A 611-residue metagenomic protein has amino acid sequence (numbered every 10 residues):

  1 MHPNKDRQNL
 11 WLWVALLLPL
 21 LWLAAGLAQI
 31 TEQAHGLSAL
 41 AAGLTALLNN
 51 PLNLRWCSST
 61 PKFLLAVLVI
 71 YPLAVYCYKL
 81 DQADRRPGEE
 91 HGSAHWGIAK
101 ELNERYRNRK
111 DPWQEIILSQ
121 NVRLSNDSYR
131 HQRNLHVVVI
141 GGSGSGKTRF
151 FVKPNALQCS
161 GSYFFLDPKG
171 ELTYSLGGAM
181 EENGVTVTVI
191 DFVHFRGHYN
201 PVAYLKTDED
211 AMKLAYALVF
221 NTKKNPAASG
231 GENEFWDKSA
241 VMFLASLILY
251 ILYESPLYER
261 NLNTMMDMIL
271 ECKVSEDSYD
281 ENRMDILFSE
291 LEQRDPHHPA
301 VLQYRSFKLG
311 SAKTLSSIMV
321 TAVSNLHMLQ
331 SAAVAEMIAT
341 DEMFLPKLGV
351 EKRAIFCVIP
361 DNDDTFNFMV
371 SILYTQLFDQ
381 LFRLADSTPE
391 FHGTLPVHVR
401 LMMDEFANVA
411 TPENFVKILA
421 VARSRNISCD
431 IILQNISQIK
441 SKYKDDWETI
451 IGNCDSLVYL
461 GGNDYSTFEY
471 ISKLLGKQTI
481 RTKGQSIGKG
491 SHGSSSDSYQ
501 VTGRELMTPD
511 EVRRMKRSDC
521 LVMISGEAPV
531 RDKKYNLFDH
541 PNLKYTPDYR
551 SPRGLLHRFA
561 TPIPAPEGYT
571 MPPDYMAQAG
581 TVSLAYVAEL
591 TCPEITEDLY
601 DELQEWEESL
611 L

Functional and structural regions predicted by a protein language model:
M1-S145, R149-V152, K477, G488-K489: Basic- and hydrophobic-enriched, low-structure N-terminal and domain-boundary segments that flank ATP-binding catalytic
A25, R133-I427, K442, G452 (+2 more regions): P-loop NTPase motor domains
V67-P112, D208-L218, M268-E271, S275 (+2 more regions): Short alpha-helical interface patches
H95-E104, W113-Q114, S119-Y129, R149-F150 (+7 more regions): A broad, low-specificity signal for short, low-complexity segments enriched in glycine/proline and polar/charged
A179-E182, Y204-L205, D445-T449, K473-Q478 (+2 more regions): Short secondary-structure boundary/capping segments
I359, D363, E405, L433 (+2 more regions): Short loop or secondary-structure boundary microenvironments that flank and position key functional residues
L419-L521: Conserved ATP-driven motor cores of ASCE-family P-loop NTPases powering translocation/secretion/packaging/pilus
E505, K544-P547: Extended alpha-helical interface modules used as scaffolds for assembling large macromolecular complexes
